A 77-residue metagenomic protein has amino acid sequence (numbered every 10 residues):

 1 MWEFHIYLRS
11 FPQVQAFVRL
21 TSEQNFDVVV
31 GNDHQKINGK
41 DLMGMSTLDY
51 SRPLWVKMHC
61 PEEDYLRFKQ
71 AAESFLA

Functional and structural regions predicted by a protein language model:
M1, G31, Y50-R52: Short glycine-enriched loop/turn motifs at secondary-structure junctions
M1-Y7: Short glycine-/aliphatic-rich beta-strand segments at the starts of folded cytosolic domains
F4, F26-V28, L54: Conserved beta-strand core positions
F11-D27, Q35-Y50, Q70: Amphipathic alpha-helical interaction surfaces in cytosolic regulatory modules
V28-N32, S74-A77: Conserved short beta-strand edge segments in small beta-sheet-based binding/regulatory domains
D33-H34, P61: Short, ordered loop/turn segments at secondary-structure junctions
S51-A77: C-terminal structural segments of small proteins and small subunits
